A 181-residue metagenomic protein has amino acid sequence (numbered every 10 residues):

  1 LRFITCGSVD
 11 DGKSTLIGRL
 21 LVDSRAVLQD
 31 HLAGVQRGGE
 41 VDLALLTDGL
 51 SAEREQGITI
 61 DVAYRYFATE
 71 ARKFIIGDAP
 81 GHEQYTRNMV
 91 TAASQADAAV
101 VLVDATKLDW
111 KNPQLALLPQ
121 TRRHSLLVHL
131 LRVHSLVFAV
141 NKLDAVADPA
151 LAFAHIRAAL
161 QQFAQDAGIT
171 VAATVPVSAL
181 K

Functional and structural regions predicted by a protein language model:
R2-R87, A96-D109: P-loop NTPase switch module centered on the Walker A-proximal segment
F3-D11, L130-V137, A173-P176: Short, compositionally biased low-complexity segments
G7, V103, F138-K142, A167 (+1 more regions): Glycine-rich, histidine-containing beta strand-loop boundary motifs that form or position
L16-L20, G34, N88, Q120-L127 (+2 more regions): Alpha-helical scaffold elements adjacent to nucleotide-binding pockets in ATP/GTP-utilizing enzyme cores
R72-I75, A79-Q84, S94-A154: Conserved Switch II/interswitch segment of TRAFAC-class P-loop GTPases
H134, A145-K181: Canonical P-loop GTPase G-domain recognition
